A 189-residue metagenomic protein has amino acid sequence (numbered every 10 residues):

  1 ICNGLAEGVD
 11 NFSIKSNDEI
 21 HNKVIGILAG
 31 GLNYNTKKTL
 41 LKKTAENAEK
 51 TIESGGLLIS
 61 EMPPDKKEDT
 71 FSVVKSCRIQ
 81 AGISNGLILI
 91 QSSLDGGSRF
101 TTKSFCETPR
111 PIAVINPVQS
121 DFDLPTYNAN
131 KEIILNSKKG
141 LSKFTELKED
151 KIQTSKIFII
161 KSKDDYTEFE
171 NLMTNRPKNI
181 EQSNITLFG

Functional and structural regions predicted by a protein language model:
I1-G189: Glycine-biased, small-residue-rich flexible motifs in mid-sequence functional cores and linkers
